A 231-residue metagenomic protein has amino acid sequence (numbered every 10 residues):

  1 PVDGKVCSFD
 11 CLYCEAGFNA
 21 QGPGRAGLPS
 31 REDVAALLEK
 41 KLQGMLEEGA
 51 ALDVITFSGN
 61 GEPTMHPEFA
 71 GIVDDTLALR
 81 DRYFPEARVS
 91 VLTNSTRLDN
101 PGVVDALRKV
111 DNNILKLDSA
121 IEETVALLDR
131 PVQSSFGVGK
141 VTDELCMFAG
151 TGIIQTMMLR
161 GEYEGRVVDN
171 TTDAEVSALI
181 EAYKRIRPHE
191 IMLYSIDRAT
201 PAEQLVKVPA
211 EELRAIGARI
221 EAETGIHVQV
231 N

Functional and structural regions predicted by a protein language model:
P1-D33: Canonical Radical SAM [4Fe-4S] cluster-binding loop centered on the CxxxCxxC motif and its immediate flanking residues
E15, V54-S58, S90: Short, conserved beta-strand segments within well-ordered enzyme catalytic domains that often line or immediately flank
R31, V73, V176, P209-R214: Amphipathic alpha-helical segments in well-structured domains
A36-S58: Short Fe-S-cluster ligation motifs
L42-M45, R80, G217-I220: Conserved hydrophobic residues forming the short capping helix/wall of the S-adenosyl-L-methionine
F57-E62, N94: Glycine-rich beta-strand-to-loop/alpha-helix junction loops that act as flexible
M65-Y194, A199-V206: Conserved AdoMet/S-adenosylmethionine-binding subsite of the radical SAM
P209-N231: Binuclear metal-ion centers of metallo-dependent hydrolases, dominated by the metallo-beta-lactamase
